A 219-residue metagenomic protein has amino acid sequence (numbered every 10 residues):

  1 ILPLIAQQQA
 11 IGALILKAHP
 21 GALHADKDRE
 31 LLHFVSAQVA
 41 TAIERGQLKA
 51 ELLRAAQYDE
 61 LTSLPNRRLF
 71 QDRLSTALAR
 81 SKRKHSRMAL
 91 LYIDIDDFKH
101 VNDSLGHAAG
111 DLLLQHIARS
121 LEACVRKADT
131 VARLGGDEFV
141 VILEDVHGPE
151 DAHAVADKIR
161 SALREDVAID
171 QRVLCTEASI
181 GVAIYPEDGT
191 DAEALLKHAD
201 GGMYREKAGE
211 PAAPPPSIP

Functional and structural regions predicted by a protein language model:
I1-I5: A short, aliphatic-rich beta-strand micro-motif
A6, G12-L23, A37: Short beta-strand-to-loop transition segments that serve as allosteric relay/switch motifs in sensory/regulatory domains
K17, V131, K158-A162, D166-A168 (+2 more regions): Cyclic nucleotide signaling catalytic output domains
H19, E44, D103, L143-H147 (+1 more regions): Residue-level recognition of strand-loop junctions within catalytic nucleotide-signaling folds
K27, I43-Y58: Short alpha-helical interdomain "coupling" segment at the junction between an upstream regulatory sensor module
K27-D28, G110, A152, D188 (+1 more regions): The cytosolic transmitter module of two-component sensor histidine kinases
H33-A40: Allosteric cytosolic regulatory segments
L53, N66-A89, D96-R126, A132-V141 (+3 more regions): Conserved long alpha-helical elements within nucleotide-processing catalytic cores of c-di-GMP signaling and class III
